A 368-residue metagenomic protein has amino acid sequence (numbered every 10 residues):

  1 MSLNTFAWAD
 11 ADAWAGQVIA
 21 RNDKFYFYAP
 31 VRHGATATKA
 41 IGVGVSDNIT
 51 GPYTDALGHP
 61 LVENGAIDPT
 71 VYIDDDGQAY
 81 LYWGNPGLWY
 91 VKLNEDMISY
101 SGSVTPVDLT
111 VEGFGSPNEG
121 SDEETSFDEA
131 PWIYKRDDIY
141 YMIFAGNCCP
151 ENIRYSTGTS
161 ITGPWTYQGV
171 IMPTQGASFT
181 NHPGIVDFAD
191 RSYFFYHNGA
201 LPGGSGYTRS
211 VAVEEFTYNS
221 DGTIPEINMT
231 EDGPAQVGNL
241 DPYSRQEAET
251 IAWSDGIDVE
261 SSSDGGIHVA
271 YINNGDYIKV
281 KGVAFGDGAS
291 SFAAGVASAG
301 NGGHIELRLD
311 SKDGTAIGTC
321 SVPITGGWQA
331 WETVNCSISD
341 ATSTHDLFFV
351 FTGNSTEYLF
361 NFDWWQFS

Functional and structural regions predicted by a protein language model:
M1-T319, P323-S368: Carbohydrate-active catalytic/glycan-binding domains of CAZyme proteins, especially the secreted or lumenal ectodomains
